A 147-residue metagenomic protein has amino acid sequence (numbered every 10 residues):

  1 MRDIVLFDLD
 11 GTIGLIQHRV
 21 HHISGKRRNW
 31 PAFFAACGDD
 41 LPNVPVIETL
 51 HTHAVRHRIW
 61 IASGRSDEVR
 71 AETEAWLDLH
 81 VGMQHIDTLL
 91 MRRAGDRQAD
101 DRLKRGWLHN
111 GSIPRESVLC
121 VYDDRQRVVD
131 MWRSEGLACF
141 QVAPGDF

Functional and structural regions predicted by a protein language model:
M1-Q98: Alpha-helical substrate-recognition element adjacent to the catalytic core
S66-F147: C-terminal cap/substrate-recognition subdomain and adjoining C-terminal extension of metal-dependent phosphatase-like
